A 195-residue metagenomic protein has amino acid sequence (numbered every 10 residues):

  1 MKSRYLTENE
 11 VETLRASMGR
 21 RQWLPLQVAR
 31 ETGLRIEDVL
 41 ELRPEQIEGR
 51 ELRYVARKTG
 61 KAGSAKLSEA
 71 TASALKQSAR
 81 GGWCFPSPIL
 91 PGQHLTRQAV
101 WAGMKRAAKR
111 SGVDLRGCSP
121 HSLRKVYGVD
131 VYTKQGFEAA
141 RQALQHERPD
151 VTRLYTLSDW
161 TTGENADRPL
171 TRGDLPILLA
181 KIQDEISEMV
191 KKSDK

Functional and structural regions predicted by a protein language model:
M1, K66-A70, L157-K191: DNA/chromatin major-groove-contacting recognition/catalytic segments
M1-V11, S87-P91, T161: Flexible interdomain linker/hinge and immediately adjacent N-terminus of the catalytic tyrosine-recombinase domain
R4-I36: Basic, Lys/Arg- and aromatic-enriched nucleic-acid-binding interface segment
E8, T32, E41-A74, D150: Conserved tyrosine-mediated DNA breakage-rejoining catalytic core shared by Y-recombinases
A16, A102-E138, Q142: Short, basic (Lys/Arg/His-rich) helix/loop patches that form interaction surfaces in the mid-to-C-terminal regions
P25, E37-L42, A140: Alpha-helix N-cap/helix-start motif at helix boundaries, enriched for small hydrophobics
Q46-G49, G136-T156: Short, polar N-cap/turn motifs at the start of nucleic acid-interacting alpha helices
R57-R106: C-terminal catalytic core of Y-nucleophile DNA break-rejoin enzymes
